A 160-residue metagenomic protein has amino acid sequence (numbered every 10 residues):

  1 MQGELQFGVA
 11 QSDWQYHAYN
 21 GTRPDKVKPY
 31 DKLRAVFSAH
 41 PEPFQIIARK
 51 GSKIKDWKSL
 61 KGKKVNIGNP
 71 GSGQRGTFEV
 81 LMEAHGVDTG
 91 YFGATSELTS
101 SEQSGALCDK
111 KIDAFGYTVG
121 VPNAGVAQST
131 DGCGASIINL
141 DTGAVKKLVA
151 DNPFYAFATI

Functional and structural regions predicted by a protein language model:
M1-E4, M82, K110, C133: N-terminal secretory/targeting leader peptides
M1-K61, N66-N69: Short, glycine-/small- and polar/acidic-enriched structural segments that line small-molecule recognition paths
F7, Y19, F37, F44 (+4 more regions): Phenylalanine-focused residue identity feature
S12-W14, T22-R23, T89-I160: Pocket-lining segment of extracytoplasmic ligand-binding domains
S38-D109: Bilobed "Venus flytrap"/periplasmic-binding protein-like clamshell domains and structurally analogous long
